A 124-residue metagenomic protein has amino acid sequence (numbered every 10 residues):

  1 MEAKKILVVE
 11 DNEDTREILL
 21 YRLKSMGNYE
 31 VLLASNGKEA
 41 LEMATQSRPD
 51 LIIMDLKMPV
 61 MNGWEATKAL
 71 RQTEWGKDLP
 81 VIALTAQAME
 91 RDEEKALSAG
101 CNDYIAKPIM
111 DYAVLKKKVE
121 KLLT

Functional and structural regions predicted by a protein language model:
M1-L7, Y112-T124: Non-catalytic signal-transmission and effector/linker regions of two-component phosphorelay proteins
E10: Conserved acidic carboxylate
E13-L32: Two-component/phosphorelay signaling modules centered on CheY-like receiver
L20, E65, A88-I105, I109-K117: Alpha4 helix (beta4-alpha4-beta5 surface) of REC/receiver domains from two-component response regulators
L33-E42, G63-A66: Helix N-cap/capping motif at the beta->alpha junctions
S47-I53: Active-site beta3 strand of CheY-like receiver
M58: Receiver (REC) domain active-site loop signature in two-component systems and cognate sites in sensor histidine kinases
